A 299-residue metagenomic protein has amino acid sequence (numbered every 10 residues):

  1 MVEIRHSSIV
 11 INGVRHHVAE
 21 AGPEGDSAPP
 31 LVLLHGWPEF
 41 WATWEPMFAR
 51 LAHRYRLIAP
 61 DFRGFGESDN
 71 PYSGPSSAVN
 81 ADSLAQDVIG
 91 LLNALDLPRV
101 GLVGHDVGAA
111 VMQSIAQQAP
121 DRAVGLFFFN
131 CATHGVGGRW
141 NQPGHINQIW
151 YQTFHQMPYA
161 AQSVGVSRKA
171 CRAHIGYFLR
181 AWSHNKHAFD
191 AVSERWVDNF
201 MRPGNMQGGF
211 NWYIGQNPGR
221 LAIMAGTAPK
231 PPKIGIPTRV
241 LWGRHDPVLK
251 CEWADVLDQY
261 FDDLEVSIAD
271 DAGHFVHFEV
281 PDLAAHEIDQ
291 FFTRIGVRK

Functional and structural regions predicted by a protein language model:
V2-S7, H16, P23-E24, P30 (+6 more regions): Flexible "cap/lid" subdomain of the alpha/beta-hydrolase fold that forms the substrate-access gate
L33-G36, A59: Structural cue for short, hydrophobic secondary-structure segments
G36-E39, D106: Active-site glycine-rich loops that stabilize anionic/oxyanionic intermediates across multiple enzyme folds
E45-A49: Typically the conserved alpha-helix immediately C-terminal to a functionally engaged Cys/Sec in thioredoxin-like
L51-A52, D258: Alpha-helix C-terminal capping segments
A52-D61: Active-site machinery of serine-nucleophile hydrolases
D263-K299: Catalytic active-site module of serine/aspartate enzymes centered on a nucleophile-bearing elbow/loop
